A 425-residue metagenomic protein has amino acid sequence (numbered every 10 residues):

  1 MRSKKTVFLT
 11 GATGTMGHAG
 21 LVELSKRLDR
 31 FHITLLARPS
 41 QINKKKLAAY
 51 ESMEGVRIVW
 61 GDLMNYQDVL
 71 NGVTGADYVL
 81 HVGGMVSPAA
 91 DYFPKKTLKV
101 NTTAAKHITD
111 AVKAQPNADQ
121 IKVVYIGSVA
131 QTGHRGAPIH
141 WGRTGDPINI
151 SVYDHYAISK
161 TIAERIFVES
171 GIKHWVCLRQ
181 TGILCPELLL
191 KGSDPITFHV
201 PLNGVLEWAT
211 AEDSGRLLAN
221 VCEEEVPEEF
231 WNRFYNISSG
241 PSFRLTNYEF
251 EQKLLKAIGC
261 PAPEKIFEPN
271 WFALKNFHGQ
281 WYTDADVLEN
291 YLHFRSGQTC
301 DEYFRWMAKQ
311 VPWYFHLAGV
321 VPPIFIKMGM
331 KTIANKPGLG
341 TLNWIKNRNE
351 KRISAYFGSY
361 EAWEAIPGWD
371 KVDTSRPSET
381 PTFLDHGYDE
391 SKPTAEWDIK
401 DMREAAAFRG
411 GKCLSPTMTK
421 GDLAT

Functional and structural regions predicted by a protein language model:
K5-R27: N-terminal Rossmann NAD(P)H-binding glycine-rich loop of SDR-like oxidoreductase domains
T10, L36, V79-G83, V123-V129 (+2 more regions): SDR active-site strand-loop-helix element
S52-T103: NAD(P)H-binding glycine-rich loop region in Rossmannoid oxidoreductase-like domains and their noncatalytic homologs
M64, Y92, K96-H107, I150 (+3 more regions): Glycine-rich NAD(P)-binding loop of the Rossmann-fold in SDR/ketoreductase-type enzymes
M85, T103-Y153: Conserved Rossmann-fold NAD(P)-dependent oxidoreductase catalytic core, especially the SDR/UDP-sugar
K99, Q131-W175, H199-P201: Catalytic helix-loop patch of NAD(P)-dependent Rossmann-fold dehydrogenases
V200-E225: Substrate-positioning beta->alpha
V221-H293, D301-P322, M328-K392: Mid/C-terminal beta-alpha module of Rossmann-like enzyme folds, strongest in SDR-family dehydrogenases/epimerases
